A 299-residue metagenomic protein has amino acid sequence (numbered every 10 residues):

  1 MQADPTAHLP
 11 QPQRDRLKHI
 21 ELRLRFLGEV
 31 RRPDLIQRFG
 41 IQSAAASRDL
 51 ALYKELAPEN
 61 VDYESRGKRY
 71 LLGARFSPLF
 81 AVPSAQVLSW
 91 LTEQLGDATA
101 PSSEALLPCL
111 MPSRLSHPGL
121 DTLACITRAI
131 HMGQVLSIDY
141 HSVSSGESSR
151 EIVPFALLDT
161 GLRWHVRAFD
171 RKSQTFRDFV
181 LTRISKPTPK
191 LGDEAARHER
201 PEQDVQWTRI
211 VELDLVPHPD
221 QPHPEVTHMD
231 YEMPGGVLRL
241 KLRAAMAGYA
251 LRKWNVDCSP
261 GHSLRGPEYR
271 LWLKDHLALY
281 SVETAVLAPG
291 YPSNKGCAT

Functional and structural regions predicted by a protein language model:
M1-V82, L215, L264-T299: Short, basic/aromatic recognition patches that contact phosphate-bearing ligands
A46, Y53, L158, W164-A168 (+1 more regions): Long, contiguous hydrophobic alpha-helical segments, chiefly transmembrane helices and signal peptides
Y53-L56, P187, K253-D257: Conserved short hydrophobic interaction patches
G67-R69, R163, V237: A generic structural signal for beta-strand entry/edge sites
L72-H141, K253, P260-L264, E268-L273 (+1 more regions): Bulky hydrophobic/aromatic content
E104-A105, C109-M229: Core beta-strand-centered patch of the WYL/Sm-like small regulatory domain
T208-T299: Polybasic (Lys/Arg-rich)
